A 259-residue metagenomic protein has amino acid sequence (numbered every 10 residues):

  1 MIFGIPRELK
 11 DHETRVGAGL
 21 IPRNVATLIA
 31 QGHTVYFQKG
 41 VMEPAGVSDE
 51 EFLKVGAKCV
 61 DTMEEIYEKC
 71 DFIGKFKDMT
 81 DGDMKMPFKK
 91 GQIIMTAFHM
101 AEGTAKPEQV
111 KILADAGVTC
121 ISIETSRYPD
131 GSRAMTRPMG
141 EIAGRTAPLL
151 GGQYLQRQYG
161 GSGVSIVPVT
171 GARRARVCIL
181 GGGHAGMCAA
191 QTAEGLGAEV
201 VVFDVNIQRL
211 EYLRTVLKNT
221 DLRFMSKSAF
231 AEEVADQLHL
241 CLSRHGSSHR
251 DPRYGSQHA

Functional and structural regions predicted by a protein language model:
I2-I112, A116-V118: An N-terminal-biased, well-structured beta-alpha scaffold segment characteristic of Rossmann-like dinucleotide-binding
I2-K10, G82-A175: Glycine/serine-rich phosphate-binding loop and adjoining beta1-alpha1 elements at the start of nucleotide-handling
R7-P44, G160-S243: Glycine-rich phosphate/diphosphate-binding loop of Rossmann-like nucleotide-binding domains
D49, K85-P87, A190-T192, R214-T215 (+1 more regions): Short amphipathic alpha-helical segments
L53-G56, P138-E141, K218-R223: Short, hinge-like loop/turn segments at secondary-structure boundaries
E64, H99-E102, T125-S126, N206-I207 (+1 more regions): Short, acidic/turn-prone active-site loops that include or flank metal/cofactor- and phosphate-binding residues
E65-D81, D221-A259: Rossmann-like NAD(P)-binding element
D78, I142, G183-H184: Residue-level detector of alpha-helix initiation sites
